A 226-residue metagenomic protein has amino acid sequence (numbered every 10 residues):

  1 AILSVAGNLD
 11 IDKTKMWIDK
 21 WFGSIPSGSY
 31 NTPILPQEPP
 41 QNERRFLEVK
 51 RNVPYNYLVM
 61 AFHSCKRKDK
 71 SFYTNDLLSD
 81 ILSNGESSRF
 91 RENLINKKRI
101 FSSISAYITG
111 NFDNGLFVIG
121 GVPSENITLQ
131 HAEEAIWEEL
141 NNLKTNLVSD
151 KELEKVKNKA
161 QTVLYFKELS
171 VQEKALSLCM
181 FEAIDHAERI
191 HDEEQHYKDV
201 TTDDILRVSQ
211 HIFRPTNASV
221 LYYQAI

Functional and structural regions predicted by a protein language model:
A1-Y30, E48, K66, N96-I226: Charge-rich, well-structured scaffold segments of protease-associated domains
Y30-R89, H196: His/Glu-based metal-binding/catalytic segments typifying zinc-dependent metallopeptidases
R89-K97: Short amphipathic alpha-helix segments
